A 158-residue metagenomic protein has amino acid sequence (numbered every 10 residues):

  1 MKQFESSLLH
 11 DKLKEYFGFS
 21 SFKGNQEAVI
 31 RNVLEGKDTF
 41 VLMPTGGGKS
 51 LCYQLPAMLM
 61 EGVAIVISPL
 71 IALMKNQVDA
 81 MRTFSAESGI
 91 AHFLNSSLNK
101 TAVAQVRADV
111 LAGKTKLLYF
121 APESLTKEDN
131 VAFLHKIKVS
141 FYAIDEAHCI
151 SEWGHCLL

Functional and structural regions predicted by a protein language model:
K2-P44: Conserved pre-motif I regulatory segment
F17-S20, L42-P44, F93-L98, L118-F120 (+1 more regions): Short, flexible loop segments at the rims of nucleotide/cofactor-binding pockets, characterized by
I30, Q54, A104-R107, V131: Short hydrophobic/charged patches on amphipathic alpha-helices used for structural packing and interfaces
L34-K37, L59-E61, I67, A86-S88 (+2 more regions): Short loop/turn elements that form and flank the Walker-type P-loop nucleotide-binding site in RecA-like NTPase cores
G36-L55, I65-S68: Walker A/P-loop
V41, V66, L118-F120, Y142-I144: Hydrophobic positions in the central parallel beta-sheet of the AAA+
A64-I65, I71-F120, K127: Conserved nucleic-acid-binding Ia/Ib motif block in the N-terminal RecA-like helicase ATPase lobe
K116, S124-T126, N130-L158: SF2 helicase catalytic motif II
